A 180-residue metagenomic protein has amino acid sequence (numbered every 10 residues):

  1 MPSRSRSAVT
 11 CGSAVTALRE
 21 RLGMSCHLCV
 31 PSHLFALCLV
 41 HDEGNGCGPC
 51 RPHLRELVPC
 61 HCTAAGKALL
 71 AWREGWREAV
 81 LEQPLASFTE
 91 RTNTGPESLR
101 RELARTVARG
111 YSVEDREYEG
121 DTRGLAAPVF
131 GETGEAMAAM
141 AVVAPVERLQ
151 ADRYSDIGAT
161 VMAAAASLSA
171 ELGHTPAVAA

Functional and structural regions predicted by a protein language model:
M1-Q83: Amphipathic alpha-helical effector-binding/dimerization core of metabolite-sensing transcriptional regulators
M1-V9, A159, A166-H174: N-terminal helix-turn-helix
P2, T89-R91: Flexible, glycine/proline-enriched loop segments at strand-loop-helix junctions that form or flank small-ligand binding
A17, R21, R101-R105, S167 (+1 more regions): Solvent-exposed, charged/polar functional surfaces in cytosolic regulatory/catalytic domains
G23, E74, L85, A108-S112 (+2 more regions): Generic structural signal for secondary-structure transition and capping sites
A79-S87, M162-A180: Cysteine/selenocysteine-centered motifs that mediate thiol-based redox chemistry or coordinate metal-sulfur cofactors
T92-A165: Extended hydrophobic
